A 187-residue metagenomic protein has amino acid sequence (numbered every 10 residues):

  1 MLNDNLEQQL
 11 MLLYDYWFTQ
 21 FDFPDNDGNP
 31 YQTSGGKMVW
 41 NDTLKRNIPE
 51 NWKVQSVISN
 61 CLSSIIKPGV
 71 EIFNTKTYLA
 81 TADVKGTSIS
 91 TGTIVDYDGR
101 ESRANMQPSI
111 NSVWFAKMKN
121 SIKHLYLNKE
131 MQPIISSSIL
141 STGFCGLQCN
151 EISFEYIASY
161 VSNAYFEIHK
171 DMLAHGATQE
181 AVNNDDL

Functional and structural regions predicted by a protein language model:
M1-D27, I152, Y156-E180, N184-L187: Amphipathic alpha-helical coiled-coil/heptad-repeat segments
M1-Q20, S34-G69: Non-catalytic DNA-recognition/assembly elements of restriction-modification systems
W17-T19, L44, K85, T91-T93 (+5 more regions): Glycine-rich, flexible loop/turn motifs
D22, E50-Q55, I72, K117 (+2 more regions): Extended non-membrane alpha-helical scaffolds
P30-W40, N60-E101: DNA target-recognition patches
W40, L44, E71, K76 (+5 more regions): Short, functionally important structural connectors and interaction interfaces within domains
R46-E50, E101-A104, Y160: Hydrophobic alpha-helical scaffolding
A104-S162, G176-T178, D185-D186: A short beta-sheet element
